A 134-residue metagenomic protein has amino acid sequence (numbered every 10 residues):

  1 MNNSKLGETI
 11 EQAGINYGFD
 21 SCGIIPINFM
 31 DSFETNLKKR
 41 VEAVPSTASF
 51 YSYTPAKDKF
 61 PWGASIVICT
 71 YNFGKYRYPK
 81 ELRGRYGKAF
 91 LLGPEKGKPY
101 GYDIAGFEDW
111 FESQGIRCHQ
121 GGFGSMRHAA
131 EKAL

Functional and structural regions predicted by a protein language model:
M1-L134: Auxiliary alpha/beta "docking" domains used to position bulky ligands
